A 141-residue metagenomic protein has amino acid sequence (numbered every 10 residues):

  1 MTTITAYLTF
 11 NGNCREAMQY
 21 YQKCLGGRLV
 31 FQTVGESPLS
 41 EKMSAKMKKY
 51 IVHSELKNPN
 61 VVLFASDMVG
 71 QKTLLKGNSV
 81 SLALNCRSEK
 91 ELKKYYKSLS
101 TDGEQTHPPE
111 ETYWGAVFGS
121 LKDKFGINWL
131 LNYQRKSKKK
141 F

Functional and structural regions predicted by a protein language model:
M1-P108, S120-F141: Glyoxalase I/VOC metalloenzyme domain signal
Y50, Y113-A116: Short, small/polar residue-rich loop motifs at catalytic or cofactor-binding pockets
